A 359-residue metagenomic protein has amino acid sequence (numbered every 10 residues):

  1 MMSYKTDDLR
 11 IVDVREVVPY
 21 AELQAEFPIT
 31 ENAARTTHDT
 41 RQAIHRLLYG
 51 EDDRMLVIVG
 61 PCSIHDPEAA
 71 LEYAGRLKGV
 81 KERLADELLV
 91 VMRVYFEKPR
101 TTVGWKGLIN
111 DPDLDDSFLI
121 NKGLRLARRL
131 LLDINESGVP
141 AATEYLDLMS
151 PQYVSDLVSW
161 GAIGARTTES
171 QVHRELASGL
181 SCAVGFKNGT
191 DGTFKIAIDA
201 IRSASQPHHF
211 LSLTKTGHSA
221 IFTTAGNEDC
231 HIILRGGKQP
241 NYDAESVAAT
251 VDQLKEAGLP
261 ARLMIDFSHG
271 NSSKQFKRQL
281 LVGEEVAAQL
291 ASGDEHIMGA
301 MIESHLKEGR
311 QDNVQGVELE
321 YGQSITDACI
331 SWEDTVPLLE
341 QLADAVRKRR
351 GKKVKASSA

Functional and structural regions predicted by a protein language model:
M2-D8, A74, E87-Y242, S246-V247 (+8 more regions): Active-site-facing alpha/beta catalytic cores
L9-L48: N- or domain-start disorder-to-order transition segments that initiate the globular core
Y20-P28, T224-G236, L319: Gly-rich Lys/Arg/Thr-decorated short loops/hinges at beta-loop-alpha junctions or inter-strand turns that position
L56-A69, D327: Conserved phosphate/anionic-ligand binding catalytic regions in large, soluble enzymes, centered on
G60, I265, S331: Conserved, mostly hydrophobic/aromatic
L234-G237, N241, A249-M264: A contiguous, surface-oriented mixed alpha/beta subdomain in the mid-to-C-terminal portion of proteins that forms
H305-R350: Internal helix-turn-beta structural module
